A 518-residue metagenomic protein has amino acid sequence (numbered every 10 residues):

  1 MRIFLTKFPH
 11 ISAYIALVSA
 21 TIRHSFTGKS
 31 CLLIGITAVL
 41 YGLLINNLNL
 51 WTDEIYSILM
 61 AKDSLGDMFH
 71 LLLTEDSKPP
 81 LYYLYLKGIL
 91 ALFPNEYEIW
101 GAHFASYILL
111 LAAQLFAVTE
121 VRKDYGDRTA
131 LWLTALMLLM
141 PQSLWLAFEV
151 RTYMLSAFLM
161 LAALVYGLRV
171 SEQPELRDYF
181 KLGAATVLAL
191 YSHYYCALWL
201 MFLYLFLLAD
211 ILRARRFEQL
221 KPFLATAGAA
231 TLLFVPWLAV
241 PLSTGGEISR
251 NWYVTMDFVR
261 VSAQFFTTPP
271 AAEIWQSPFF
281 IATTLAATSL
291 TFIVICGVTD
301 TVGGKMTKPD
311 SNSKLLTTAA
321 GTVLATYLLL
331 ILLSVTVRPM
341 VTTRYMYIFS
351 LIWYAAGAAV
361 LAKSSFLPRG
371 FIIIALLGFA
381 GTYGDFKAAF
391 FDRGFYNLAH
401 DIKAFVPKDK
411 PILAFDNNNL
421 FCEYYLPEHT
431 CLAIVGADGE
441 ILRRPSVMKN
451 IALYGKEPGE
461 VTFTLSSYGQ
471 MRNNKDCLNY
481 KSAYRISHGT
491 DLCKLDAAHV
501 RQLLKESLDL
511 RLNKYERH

Functional and structural regions predicted by a protein language model:
M1-L40, D310-L316: Start-transfer (signal-anchor) and selected internal transmembrane alpha helices of multi-pass inner/ER membrane
S30-E516: Membrane-proximal helix-loop-helix interfaces that form the catalytic/acceptor-binding platform of multi-pass membrane
